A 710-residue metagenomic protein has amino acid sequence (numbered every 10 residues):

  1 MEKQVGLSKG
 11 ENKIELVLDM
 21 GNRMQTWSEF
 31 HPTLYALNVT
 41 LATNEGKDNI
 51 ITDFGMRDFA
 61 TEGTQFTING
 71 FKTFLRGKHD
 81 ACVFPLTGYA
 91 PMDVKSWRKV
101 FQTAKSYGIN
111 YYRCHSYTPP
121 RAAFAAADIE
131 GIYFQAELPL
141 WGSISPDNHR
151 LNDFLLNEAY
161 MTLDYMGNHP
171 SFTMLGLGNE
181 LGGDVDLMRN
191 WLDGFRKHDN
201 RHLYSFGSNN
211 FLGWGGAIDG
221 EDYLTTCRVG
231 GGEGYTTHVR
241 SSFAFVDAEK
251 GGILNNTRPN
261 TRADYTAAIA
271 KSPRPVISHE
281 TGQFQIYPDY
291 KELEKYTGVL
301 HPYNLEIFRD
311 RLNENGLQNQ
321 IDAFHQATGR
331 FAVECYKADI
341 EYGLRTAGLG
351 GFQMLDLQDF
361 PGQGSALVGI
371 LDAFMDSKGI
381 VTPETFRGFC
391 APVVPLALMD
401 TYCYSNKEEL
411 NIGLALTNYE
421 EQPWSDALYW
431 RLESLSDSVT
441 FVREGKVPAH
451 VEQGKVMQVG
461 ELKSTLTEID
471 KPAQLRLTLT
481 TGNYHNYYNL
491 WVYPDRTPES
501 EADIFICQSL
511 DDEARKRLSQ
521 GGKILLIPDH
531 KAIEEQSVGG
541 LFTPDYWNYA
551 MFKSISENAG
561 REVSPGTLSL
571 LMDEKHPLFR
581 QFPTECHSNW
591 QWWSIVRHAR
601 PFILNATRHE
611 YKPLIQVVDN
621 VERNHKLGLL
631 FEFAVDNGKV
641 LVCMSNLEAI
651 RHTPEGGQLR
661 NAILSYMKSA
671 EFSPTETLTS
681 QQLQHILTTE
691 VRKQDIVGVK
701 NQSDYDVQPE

Functional and structural regions predicted by a protein language model:
M1-H115, T173, K197, R201 (+5 more regions): Secreted/periplasmic carbohydrate-active enzymes, especially glycoside hydrolases
T52-Q65, R262-A267, F352, S509-E513 (+1 more regions): Short acidic, Pro/Gly- and aromatic-enriched capping/linker segments at domain boundaries
K99-Q102, Y111-L371: Substrate-binding/catalytic cleft of secreted carbohydrate-active enzymes, primarily glycoside hydrolases
K105, D128, R196, L518-S519 (+1 more regions): Anion (oxyanion) recognition and catalysis
A122-A123, S143-S145, D184-L187, W214-G215 (+4 more regions): Extracytoplasmic/secreted cell-surface and envelope-processing proteins
G182, F211-L212, G282-Q285, Q358-F360 (+4 more regions): Short, solvent-exposed loop/turn segments at secondary-structure junctions
I253-R262, I533-E534, K553-P654, E671-E710: Catalytic beta-strand/loop cores that center a nucleophilic Ser/Cys/Thr and support acyl-enzyme chemistry
A502-A550, N637-K639, C643, I663: Short alpha-beta junction capping motif
